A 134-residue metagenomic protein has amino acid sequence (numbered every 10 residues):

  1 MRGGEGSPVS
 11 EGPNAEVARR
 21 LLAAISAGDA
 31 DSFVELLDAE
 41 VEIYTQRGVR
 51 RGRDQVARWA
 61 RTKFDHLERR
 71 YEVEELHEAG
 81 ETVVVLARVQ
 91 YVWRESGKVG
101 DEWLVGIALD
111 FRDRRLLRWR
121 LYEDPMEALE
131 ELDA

Functional and structural regions predicted by a protein language model:
M1-L36, E78, E130-A134: Short, low-complexity N-terminal intrinsically disordered segments enriched in polar/charged residues
R2, S7, L104-E130: Short beta-strand edge/turn micro-motifs at domain boundaries
A30-V34, A39-E81: A solvent-exposed, acidic/Ser-Thr-rich amphipathic alpha-helical stretch
L37, V89-Y91, I107, E123: Short beta-strand segments enriched in hydrophobic/aromatic residues within well-folded beta-rich domains
H66, Y91-D101: Short, cysteine-centered beta-strand-loop-beta hairpins and adjacent loop/turn segments enriched in charged/polar
E68-Y71, G100-I107: Short, surface-exposed coil-to-beta transition loops
E81-Y91: A short hydrophobic beta-strand element
E95-K98, E127-D133: A short, polar/proline- and glycine-enriched secondary-structure boundary/capping micro-motif
